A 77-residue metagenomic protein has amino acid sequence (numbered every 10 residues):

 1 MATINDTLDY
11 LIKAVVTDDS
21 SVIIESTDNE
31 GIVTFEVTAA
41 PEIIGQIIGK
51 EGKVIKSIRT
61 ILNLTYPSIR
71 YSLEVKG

Functional and structural regions predicted by a protein language model:
M1-Q46, I55-G77: RNA-contacting regions in translation and RNA-metabolism proteins, encompassing KH/S1 modules where present
